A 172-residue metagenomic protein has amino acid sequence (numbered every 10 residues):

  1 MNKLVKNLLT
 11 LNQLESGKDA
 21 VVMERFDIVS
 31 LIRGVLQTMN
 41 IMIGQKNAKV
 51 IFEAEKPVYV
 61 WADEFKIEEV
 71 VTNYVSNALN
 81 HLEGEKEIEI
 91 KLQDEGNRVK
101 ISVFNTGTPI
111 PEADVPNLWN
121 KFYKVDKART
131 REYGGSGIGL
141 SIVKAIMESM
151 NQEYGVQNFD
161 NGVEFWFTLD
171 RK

Functional and structural regions predicted by a protein language model:
S16-V21, Y59-A62: Conserved micro-motifs of the catalytic ATP-binding
V22-F26, G44, K49-V58: Conserved catalytic submotifs in the C-terminal HATPase_c
A78-L79: Short helix-loop "hinge" at the ATP-lid/N-box region of the Bergerat-fold HATPase_c
E85-N97: Short beta-strand/loop element within the Bergerat-fold HATPase_c
I110-K124: Short conserved segment of the HATPase_c
G134, G139, V143: Short alpha-helical Gxxx[C/S/T] motif in the catalytic ATP-binding
N151-Q152: Conserved glycine-rich
